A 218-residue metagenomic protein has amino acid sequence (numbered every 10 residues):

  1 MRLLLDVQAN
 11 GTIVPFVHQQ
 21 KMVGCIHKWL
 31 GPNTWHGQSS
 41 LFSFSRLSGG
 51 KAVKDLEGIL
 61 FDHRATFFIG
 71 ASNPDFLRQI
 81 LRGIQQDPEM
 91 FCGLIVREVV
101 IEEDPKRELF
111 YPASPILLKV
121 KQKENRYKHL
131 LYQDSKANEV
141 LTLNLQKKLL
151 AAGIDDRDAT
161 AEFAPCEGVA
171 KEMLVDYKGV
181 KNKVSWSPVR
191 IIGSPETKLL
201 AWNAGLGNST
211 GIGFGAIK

Functional and structural regions predicted by a protein language model:
M1-K218: RNA-interacting cores
